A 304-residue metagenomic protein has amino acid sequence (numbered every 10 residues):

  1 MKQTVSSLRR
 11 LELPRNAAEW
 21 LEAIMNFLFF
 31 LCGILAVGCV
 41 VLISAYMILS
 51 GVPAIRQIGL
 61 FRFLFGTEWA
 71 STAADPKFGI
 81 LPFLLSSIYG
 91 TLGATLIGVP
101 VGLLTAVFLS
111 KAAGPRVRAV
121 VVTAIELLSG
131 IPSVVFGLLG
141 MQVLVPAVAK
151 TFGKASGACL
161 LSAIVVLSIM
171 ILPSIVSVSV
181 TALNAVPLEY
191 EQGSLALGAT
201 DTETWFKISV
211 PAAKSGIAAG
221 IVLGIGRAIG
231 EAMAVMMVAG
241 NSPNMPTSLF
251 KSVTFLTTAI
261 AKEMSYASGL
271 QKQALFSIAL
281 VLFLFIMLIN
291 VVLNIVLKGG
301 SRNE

Functional and structural regions predicted by a protein language model:
M1-C32, L293-E304: Transmembrane alpha-helical segments of polytopic membrane transport and secretion proteins
E22, V101, G114-A119, P187-L188 (+1 more regions): Amphipathic cytosolic juxtamembrane alpha-helices at the membrane-cytosol interface of multi-pass membrane transporters
I80-F108: Transmembrane alpha-helix signature in integral membrane proteins
V101-G140, E304: Cytoplasmic-entry segments and transmembrane alpha-helices of multi-pass inner-membrane transporters
E126-I171: Generic hydrophobic transmembrane alpha-helix motif, especially the helices
V178-S179, D201-M237: Transmembrane alpha-helices
V180-N184, L188, L195, K262-E304: C-terminal transmembrane helix and the adjacent membrane-cytosol boundary/short C-terminal tail of inner/organellar
V235-F283: Interhelical loop and adjacent transmembrane-helix boundary motif in polytopic membrane transport permeases
